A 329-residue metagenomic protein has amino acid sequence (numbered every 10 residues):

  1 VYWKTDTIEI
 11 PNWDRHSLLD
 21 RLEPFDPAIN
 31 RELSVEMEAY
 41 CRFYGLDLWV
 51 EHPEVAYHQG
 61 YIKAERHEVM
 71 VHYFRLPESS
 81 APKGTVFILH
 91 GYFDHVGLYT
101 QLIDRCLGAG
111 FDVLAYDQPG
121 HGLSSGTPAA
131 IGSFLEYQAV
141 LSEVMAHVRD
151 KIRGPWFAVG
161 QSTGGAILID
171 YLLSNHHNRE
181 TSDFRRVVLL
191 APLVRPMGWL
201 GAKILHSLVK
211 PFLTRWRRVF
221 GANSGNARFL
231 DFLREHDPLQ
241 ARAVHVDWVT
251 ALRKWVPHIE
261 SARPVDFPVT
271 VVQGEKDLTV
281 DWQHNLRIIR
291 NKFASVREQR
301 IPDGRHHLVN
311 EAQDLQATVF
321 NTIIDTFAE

Functional and structural regions predicted by a protein language model:
V1-K63, V69-L76: An N-terminal hydrophobic leader/cap segment in hydrolases
Y92-L98, H121-I152: Catalytic nucleophile-loop/oxyanion-hole region of alpha/beta-hydrolase and closely related hydrolase-like folds
V96, I103-T127: Conserved alpha/beta-hydrolase
F157-T250: Alpha/beta-hydrolase-fold enzymes
V265, V271-Q273, D277: Short beta-strand/loop motif that positions the catalytic acidic residue of the alpha/beta-hydrolase fold
F267, D281-R290: Short alpha-helix in the alpha/beta-hydrolase fold that links the catalytic acid
R290-H307: Catalytic histidine neighborhood in serine/cysteine hydrolases with alpha/beta-hydrolase-type architecture
G304-A317: Catalytic histidine-centered segment of alpha/beta-hydrolase-like enzymes
